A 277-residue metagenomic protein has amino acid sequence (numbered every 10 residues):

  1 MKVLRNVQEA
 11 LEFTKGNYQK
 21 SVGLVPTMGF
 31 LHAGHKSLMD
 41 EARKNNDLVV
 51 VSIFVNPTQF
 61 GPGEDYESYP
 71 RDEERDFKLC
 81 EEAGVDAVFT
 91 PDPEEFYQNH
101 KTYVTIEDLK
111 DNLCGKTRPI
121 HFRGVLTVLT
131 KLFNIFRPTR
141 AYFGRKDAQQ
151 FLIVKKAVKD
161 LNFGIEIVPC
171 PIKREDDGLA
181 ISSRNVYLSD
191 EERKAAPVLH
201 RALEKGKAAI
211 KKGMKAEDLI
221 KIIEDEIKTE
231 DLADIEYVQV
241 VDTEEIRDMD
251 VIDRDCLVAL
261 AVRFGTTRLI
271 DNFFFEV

Functional and structural regions predicted by a protein language model:
K2-L232, V241, E245, F273: Nucleotidyltransferase catalytic core that binds NTPs
I222-V277: Phosphate/ribose-recognition catalytic cores of enzymes acting on nucleotide-derived substrates
